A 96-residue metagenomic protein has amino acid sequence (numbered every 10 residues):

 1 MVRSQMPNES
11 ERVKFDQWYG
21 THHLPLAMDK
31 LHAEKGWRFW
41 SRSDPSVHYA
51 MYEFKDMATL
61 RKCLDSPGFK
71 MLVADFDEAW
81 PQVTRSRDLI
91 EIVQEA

Functional and structural regions predicted by a protein language model:
M1-Q5, G36-G68: Short, well-ordered beta-strand segments in beta-rich or mixed alpha/beta enzyme and ligand-binding folds
M6-E9, K14, P45, M57-K62 (+2 more regions): Short, polar/acidic, helix-capping and beta-turn segments at strand->helix junctions that line the mouths
E11-G36: Short amphipathic alpha-helical segments
P25, A33, F69-K70, Q82: A general structural signal for well-ordered secondary-structure junctions
W37-Y49, V73-A96: Glycine-rich beta-strand-turn "strand-cap" elements at beta-sheet edges
